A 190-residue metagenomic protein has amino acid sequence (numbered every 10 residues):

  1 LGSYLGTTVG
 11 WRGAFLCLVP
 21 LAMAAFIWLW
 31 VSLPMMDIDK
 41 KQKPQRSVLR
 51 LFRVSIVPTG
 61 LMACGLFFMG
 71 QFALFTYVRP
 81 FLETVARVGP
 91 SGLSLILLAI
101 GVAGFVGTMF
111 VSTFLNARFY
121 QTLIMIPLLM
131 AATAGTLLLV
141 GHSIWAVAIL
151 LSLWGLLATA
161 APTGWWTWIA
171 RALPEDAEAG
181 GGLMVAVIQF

Functional and structural regions predicted by a protein language model:
L1-P34, Y77, F81: Helix-loop-helix hairpin linking two adjacent transmembrane segments in secondary transporters
S32-A63: Juxtamembrane intracellular "pre-TM" segments in multi-pass secondary transporters
R53-A73, A148, S152-L156: Pair of pore-lining "gating" transmembrane helices in MFS-fold secondary transporters
T76-S91: Short amphipathic helix-loop junctions that connect adjacent transmembrane helices in Major Facilitator Superfamily/SLC
L98-V102, Q189-F190: Short hydrophobic/small-residue motifs within alpha-helical transmembrane segments of multi-pass transporter-like
V106-F119: Helix-to-loop junctions at the C-terminal end of transmembrane segments in multipass secondary transporters
F119-W165: C-terminal transmembrane helical hairpin of 12-TM major facilitator-type secondary transporters
R171-F190: A late C-terminal transmembrane helix in Major Facilitator Superfamily
